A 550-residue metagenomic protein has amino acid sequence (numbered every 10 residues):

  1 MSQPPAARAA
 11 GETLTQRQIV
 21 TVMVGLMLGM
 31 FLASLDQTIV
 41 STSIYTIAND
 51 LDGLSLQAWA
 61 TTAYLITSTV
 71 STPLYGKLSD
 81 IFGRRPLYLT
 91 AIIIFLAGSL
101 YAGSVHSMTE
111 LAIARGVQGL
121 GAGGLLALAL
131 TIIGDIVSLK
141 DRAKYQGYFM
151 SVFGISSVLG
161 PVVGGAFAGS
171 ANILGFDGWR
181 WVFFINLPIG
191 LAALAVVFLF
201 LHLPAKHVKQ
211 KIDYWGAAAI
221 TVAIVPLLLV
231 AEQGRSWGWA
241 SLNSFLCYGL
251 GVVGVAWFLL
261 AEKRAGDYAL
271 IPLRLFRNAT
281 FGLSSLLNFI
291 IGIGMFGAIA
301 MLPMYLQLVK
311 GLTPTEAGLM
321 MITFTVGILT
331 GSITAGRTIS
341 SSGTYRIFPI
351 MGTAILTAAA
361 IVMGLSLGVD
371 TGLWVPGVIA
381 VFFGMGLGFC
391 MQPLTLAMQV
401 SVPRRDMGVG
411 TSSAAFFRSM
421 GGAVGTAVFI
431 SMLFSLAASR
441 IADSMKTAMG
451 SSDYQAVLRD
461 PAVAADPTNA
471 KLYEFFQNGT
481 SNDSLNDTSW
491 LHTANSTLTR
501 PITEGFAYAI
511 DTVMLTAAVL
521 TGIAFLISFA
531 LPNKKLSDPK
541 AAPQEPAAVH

Functional and structural regions predicted by a protein language model:
M1-V22, L26, V196, S341 (+1 more regions): Transmembrane-helix exit segments and adjacent C-terminal regions of multi-pass membrane proteins
Q18-S71, A112, W215, A240-V409 (+3 more regions): Transmembrane core module of solute transporters
F31, T62-I66, I93, G147-I155 (+5 more regions): Transmembrane alpha-helical cores of Major Facilitator Superfamily
S79-G216, L242, V326: Helix-loop-helix hairpins in multi-pass membrane proteins, especially solute transporters
A143-V152, A298, M304, P314 (+5 more regions): Small-residue-rich alpha-helical segments with characteristic i,i+4
L159-A168, P303, A335, G425 (+1 more regions): Small-residue (Gly/Pro/Ala) motifs that create kinks and tight helix-helix packing interfaces
G169-L287, G294, L312, G505: Hydrophobic transmembrane-helix bundles of small-molecule transporters
